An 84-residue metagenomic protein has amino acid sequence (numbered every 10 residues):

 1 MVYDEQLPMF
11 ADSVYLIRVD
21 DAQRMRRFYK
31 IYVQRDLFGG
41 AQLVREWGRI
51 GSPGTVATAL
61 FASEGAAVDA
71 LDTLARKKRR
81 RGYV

Functional and structural regions predicted by a protein language model:
M1-Q42: Short N-terminal "domain-start" leader segments that mark the transition from disordered tails or signal peptides into
M1-Y3, R45, L74-R79: Short, surface-exposed, charge-dense and proline/glycine-enriched linear segments
M25, R81-V84: A positively charged, amphipathic N-terminal helix/segment that binds anionic biomolecules
K30-A57, D72, V84: Short aromatic-glycine-(Arg/Gly/Cys) micro-motifs in beta-strand/loop hairpins
P53, A62-R79: A short, charged, amphipathic alpha-helix used as a generic interaction element across diverse proteins
